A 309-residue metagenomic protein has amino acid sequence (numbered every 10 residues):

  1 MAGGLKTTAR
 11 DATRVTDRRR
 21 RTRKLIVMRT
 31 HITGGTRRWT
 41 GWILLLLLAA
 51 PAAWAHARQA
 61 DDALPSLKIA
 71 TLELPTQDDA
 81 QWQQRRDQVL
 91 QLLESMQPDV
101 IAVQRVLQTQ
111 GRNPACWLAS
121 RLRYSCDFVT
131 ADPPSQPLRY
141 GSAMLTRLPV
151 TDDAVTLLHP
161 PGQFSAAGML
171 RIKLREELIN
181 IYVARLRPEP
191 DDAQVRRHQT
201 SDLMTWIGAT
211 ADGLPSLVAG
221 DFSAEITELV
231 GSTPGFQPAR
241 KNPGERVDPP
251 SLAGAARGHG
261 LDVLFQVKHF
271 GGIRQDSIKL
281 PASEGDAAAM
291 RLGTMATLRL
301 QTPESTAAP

Functional and structural regions predicted by a protein language model:
M1, T7-G35: N-terminal secretory signal peptides that target proteins for export/translocation
K24, R29, G41-L45, P51-S120 (+2 more regions): N-terminal, active-site-proximal structural segment of metallo-dependent hydrolase catalytic domains
G34-W42: N-terminal Sec-pathway targeting helices
A55-Q59, G208-L217, S223-P309: Metal-dependent phosphoester-hydrolase catalytic domains
K68-L74, V89-R112, L145, L170 (+4 more regions): Active-site beta-strand/loop signature of hydrolases that rely on acidic residues for catalysis
D79, Q108-R112, S135-P137, E189-D191 (+2 more regions): Active-site environment of divalent metal-dependent phosphoester hydrolases
Q81, A193-T205: Alpha-helical scaffold elements lining the catalytic groove of polysaccharide deacetylases
W82, V100, Q104-L186, R274-K279: Structured beta-strand-rich core segments of catalytic domains in phosphoester-bond hydrolases
